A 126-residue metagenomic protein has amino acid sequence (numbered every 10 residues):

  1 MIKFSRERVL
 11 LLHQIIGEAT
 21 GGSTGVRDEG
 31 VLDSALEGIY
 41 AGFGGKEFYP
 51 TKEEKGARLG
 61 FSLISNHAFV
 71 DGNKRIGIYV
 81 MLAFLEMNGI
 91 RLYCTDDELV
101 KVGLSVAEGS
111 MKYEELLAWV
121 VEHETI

Functional and structural regions predicted by a protein language model:
M1-I126: FIC/Doc superfamily catalytic core
